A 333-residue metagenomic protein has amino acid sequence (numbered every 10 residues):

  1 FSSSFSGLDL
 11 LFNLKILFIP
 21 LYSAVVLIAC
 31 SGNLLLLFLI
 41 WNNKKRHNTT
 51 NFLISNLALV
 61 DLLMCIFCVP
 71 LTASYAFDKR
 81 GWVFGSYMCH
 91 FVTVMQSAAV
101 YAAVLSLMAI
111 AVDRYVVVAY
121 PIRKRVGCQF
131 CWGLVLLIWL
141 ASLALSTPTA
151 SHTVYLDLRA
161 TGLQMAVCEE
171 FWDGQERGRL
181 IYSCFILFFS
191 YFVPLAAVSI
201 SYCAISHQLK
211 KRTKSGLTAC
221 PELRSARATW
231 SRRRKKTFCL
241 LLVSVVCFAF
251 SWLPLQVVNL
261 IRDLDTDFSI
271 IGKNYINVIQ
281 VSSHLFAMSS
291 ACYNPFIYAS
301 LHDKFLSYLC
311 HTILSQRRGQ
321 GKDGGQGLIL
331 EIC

Functional and structural regions predicted by a protein language model:
F1-F12, A160-T161, K211-F238, D303-C333: Intrinsically disordered regulatory tails of 7TM GPCRs
F1-L8, A76-A98, Y120, V126 (+3 more regions): Loop architecture of class A 7-transmembrane GPCRs
F1-S31: Extracellular N-terminal segment of 7TM GPCRs
L11-S23, R46-I110, V117-C128: Extracellular TM2-ECL1-early TM3 structural module of rhodopsin-like
Y22, L39, L63-K79, T93 (+6 more regions): Helix-to-loop junction signature of class
C30-W41, A58, L62-P70, A98-P121 (+3 more regions): Cytoplasm-facing ends of alpha-helical transmembrane segments in multi-pass membrane proteins
L59, L163-Q175, L187, H207-S251 (+1 more regions): Intracellular effector-coupling site of seven-transmembrane GPCRs, centered on the ICL3-to-TM6 transition
A197-V198, V245-L253, V257-L260, V278-E331: Seventh transmembrane helix
